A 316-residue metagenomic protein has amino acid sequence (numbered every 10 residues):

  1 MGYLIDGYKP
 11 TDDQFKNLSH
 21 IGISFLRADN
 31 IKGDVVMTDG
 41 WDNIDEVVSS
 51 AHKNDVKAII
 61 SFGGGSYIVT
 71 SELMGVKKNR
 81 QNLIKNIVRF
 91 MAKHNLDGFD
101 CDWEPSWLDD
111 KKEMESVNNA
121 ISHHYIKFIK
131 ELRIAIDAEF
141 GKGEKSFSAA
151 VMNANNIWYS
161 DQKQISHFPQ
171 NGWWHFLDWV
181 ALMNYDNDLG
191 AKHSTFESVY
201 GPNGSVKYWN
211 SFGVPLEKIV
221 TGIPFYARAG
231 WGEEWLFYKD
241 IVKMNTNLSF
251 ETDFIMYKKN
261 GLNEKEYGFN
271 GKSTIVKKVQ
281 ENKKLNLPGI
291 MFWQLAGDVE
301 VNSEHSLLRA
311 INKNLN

Functional and structural regions predicted by a protein language model:
M1-M91, V117, A191-G201, E217 (+1 more regions): Glycan-recognition patch characteristic of GH18 chitinases/ENGases and related GlcNAc/peptidoglycan-binding proteins
Y3-N17, G75-A92, I157-W173, F269-K283: Short, acidic/polar
F15-L18, I44-V48, R80-I84, V88 (+10 more regions): Extracytoplasmic/secreted envelope proteins and their assembly/folding machinery, especially bacterial periplasmic
N17-L18, L216-K283, V301, S306-N316: Glycan-binding loop/region signatures in secreted carbohydrate-active enzymes
N17-S19, N54-A58, N95-F99, G143-K145 (+3 more regions): Short, well-ordered coil/turn segments that N-cap beta-strands
I21, I60, C101, L132 (+4 more regions): Conserved, mostly hydrophobic/aromatic
I31-D42, K85, P105-N247: Substrate-binding surface in catalytic domains of secreted glycosidases
G63-S71, W103-W107, A154: Aromatic-lined carbohydrate-binding surfaces of glycoside hydrolases
